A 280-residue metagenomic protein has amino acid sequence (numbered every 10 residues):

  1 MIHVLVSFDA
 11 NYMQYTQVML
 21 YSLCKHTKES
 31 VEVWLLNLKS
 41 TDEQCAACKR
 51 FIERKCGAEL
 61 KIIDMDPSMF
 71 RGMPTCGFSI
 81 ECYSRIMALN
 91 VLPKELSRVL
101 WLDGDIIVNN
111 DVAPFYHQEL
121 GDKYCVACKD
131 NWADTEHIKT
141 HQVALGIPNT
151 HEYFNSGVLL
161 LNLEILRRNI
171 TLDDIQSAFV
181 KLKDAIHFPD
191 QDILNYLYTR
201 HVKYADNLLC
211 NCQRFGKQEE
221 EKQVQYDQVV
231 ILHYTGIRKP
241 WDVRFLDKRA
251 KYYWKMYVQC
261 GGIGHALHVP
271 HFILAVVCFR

Functional and structural regions predicted by a protein language model:
M1-F8, S156, L161-R280: A glycosyltransferase accessory/donor-loop signature
M1-S22: N-proximal low-complexity "stem/linker" segments adjacent to membrane-targeting elements
S22-S30: Short, acidic, metal-binding catalytic loop of nucleotide-sugar glycosyltransferases
E32-K39, A127-K129: Short internal beta-strands
Q44, C48-L92: Active-site-proximal specificity loops/subdomain of glycosyltransferases
I62-D66, E81-T135, Y153, L160-L161: GT-A fold catalytic core of metal-dependent nucleotide-sugar glycosyltransferases, centered on the diacidic
D134-I147: Surface-exposed acidic, glycine/proline-enriched linker/cap segments that occur as 15-30-residue helix-coil
G146-V158: A recurrent flexible, glycine/aromatic-enriched loop bordering the glycosyltransferase active site that acts as
